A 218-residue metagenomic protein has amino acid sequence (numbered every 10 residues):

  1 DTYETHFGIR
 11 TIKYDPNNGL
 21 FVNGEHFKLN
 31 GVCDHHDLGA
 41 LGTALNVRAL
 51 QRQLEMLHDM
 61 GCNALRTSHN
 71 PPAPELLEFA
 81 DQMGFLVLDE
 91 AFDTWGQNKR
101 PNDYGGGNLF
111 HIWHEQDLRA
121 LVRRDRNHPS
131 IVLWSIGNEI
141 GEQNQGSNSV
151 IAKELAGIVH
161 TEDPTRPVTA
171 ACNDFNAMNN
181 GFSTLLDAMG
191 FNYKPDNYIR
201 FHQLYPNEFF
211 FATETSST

Functional and structural regions predicted by a protein language model:
D1-K153, V168-T169: Active-site-adjacent substrate/metal-binding segments within catalytic domains of carbohydrate-active enzymes
V150-T218: Extracellular glycoside hydrolase catalytic/binding regions
